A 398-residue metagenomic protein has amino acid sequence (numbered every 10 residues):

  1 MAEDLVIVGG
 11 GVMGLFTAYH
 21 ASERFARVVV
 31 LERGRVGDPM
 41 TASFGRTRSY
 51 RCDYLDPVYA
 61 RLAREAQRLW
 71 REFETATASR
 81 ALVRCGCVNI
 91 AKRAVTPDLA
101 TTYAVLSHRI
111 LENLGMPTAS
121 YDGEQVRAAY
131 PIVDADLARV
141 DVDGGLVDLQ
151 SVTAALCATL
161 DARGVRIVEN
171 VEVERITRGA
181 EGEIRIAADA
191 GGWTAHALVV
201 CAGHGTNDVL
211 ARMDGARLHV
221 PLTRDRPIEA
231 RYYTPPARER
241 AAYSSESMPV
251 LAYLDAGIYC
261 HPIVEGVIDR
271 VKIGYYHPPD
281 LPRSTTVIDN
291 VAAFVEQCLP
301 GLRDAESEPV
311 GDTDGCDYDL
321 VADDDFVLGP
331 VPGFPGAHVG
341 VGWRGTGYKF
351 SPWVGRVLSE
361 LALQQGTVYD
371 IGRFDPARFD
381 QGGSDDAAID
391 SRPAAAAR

Functional and structural regions predicted by a protein language model:
M1-M13, V29: Beta1/beta-strand and adjacent pyrophosphate-binding region of the FAD-binding site in flavoprotein oxidoreductases
V6-V8, L31, W193-G205, G355: Short hydrophobic core segments
Y19-E23, A78-R84, G192, H204-P335: Active-site substrate-recognition segment that forms the wall of the catalytic cavity or substrate channel
S22-S43: Glycine-rich FAD pyrophosphate-binding loop
T47-A129, G257: Dinucleotide-binding Rossmann-like beta1-alpha1 core, especially the glycine-rich loop that anchors the ADP
S79-A94, T118-R163, Y276-P279, P335 (+1 more regions): Helix-loop-beta segment of a Rossmann-like dinucleotide-binding subdomain
A119, E124-R127, L146, D225-P227 (+1 more regions): Flavin (FAD/FMN) cofactor-binding core of flavoprotein oxidoreductases
V140-H196, C201: Helical element adjacent to the flavin cofactor pocket in flavoenzyme catalytic cores
